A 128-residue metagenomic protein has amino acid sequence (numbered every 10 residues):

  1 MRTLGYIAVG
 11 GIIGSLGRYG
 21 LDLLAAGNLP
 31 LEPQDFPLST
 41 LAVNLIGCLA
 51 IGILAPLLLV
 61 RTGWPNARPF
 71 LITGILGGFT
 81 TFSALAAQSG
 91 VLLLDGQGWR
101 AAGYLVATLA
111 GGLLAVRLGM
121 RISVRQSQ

Functional and structural regions predicted by a protein language model:
M1-Q128: Membrane-interface helix-loop junctions in multi-pass transporters/channels
